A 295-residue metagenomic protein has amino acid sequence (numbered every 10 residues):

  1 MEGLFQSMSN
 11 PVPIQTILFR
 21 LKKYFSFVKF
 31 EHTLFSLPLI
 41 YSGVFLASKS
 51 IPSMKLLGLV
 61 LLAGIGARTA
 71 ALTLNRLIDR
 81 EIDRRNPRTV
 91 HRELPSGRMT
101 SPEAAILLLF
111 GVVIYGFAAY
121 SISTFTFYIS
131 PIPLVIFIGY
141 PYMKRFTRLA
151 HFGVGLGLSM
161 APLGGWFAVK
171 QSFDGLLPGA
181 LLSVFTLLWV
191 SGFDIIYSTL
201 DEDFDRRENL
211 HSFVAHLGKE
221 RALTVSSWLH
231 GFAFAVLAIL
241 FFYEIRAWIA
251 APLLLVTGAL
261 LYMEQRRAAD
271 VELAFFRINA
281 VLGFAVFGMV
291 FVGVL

Functional and structural regions predicted by a protein language model:
F5-K22, L72, R76-M99, D194-E220 (+1 more regions): Cytosolic, membrane-interface loops and tails of multi-pass inner-membrane proteins
F19, F232, I239-L295: Extended hydrophobic alpha-helices typical of membrane-associated regions
L21, F25-S26, L62, R92-L177 (+3 more regions): Intramembrane alpha-helical segments
K22-F35, R98, K144, S212-T224 (+1 more regions): Membrane interfacial helix-start motif at the N-side
P38-G43, V154-V169, H216, I278-G293: Small-residue-rich segments of transmembrane alpha-helices in multi-pass membrane proteins, especially helix faces
P38-R80, R88, L109-A119, F127-G139 (+2 more regions): Membrane-embedded alpha-helical segments that form the functional core of polytopic membrane enzymes, especially those
L57-L62, R80-S130, R207-W248: Multi-pass membrane catalytic core of lipid/isoprenoid biosynthesis enzymes
A105, L109-V112, S130, L134 (+6 more regions): Residues within membrane-spanning alpha-helices of integral membrane proteins, especially the hydrophobic core/packing
